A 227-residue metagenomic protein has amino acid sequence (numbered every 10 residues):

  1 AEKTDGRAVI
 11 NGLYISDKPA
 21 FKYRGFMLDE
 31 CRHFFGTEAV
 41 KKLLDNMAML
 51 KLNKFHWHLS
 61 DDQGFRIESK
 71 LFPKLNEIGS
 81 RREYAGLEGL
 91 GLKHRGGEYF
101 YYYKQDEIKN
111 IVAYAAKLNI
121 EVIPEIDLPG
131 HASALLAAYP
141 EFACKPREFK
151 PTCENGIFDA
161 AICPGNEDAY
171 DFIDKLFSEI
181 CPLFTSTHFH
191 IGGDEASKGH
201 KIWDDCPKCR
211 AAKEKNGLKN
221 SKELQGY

Functional and structural regions predicted by a protein language model:
A1-H190: Feature activates predominantly on carbohydrate-active enzymes
Y170-Y227: Gly/Pro-rich turn-and-neighbor structural signature
